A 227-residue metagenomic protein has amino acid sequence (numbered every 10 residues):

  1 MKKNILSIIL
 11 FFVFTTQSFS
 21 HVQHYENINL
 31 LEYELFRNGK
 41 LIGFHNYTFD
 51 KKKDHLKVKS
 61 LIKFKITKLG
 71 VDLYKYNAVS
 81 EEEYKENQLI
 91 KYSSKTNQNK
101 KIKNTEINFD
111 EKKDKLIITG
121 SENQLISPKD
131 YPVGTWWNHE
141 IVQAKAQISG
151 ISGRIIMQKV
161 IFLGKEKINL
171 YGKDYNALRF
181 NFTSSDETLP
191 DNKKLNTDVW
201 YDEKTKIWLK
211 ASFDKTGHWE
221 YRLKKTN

Functional and structural regions predicted by a protein language model:
M1-N4: Positively charged n-region of N-terminal signal peptides that target proteins for export
L6-S7, E86: Short amphipathic alpha-helical "recognition" segments used for binding
S7-T16: Bacterial N-terminal signal peptides
T15, I126-S127, P190: Alpha-helical interaction segments
H21-E111, W137-N227: Acidic, serine/threonine-rich low-complexity disordered tracts
K113-Y131: Acidic/charged, solvent-exposed loop-and-adjacent secondary-structure segments enriched in E/D, K/R, S/T, and G/P
